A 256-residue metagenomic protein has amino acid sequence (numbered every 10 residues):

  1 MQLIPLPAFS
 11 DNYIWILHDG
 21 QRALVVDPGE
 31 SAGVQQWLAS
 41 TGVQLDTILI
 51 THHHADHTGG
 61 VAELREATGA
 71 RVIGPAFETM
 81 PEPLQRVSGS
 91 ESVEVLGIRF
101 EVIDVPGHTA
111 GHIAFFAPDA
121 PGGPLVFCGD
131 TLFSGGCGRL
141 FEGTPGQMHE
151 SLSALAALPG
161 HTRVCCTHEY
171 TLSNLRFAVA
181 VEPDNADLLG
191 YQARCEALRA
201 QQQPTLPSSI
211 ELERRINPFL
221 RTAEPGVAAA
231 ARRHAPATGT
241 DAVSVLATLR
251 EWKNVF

Functional and structural regions predicted by a protein language model:
M1-Q44, F115-G129: Conserved beta-strand hairpin/beta-sheet module of binuclear metal-dependent hydrolase folds, prominently
I16, S92-A120, A157: Core dinuclear metal-dependent hydrolase active-site scaffold
L17, D27, H52, L64 (+7 more regions): Divalent metal-coordination and catalytic microenvironments
V26, D46-H54, R71-A76, V105-G107 (+2 more regions): Active-site neighborhood of phospho(di)ester-bond hydrolases with catalytic His/Asp-centered motifs
S31-G74: Active-site metal-binding motif and surrounding structural segment of the metallo-beta-lactamase
A32-G33, H53-G59, T79-E82, A110-H112 (+2 more regions): Active-site environment of divalent metal-dependent phosphoester hydrolases
G136-T162: Active-site-adjacent loop/tail segments of enzyme domains
S153-R163, L172-F256: Accessory terminal helices/loops
